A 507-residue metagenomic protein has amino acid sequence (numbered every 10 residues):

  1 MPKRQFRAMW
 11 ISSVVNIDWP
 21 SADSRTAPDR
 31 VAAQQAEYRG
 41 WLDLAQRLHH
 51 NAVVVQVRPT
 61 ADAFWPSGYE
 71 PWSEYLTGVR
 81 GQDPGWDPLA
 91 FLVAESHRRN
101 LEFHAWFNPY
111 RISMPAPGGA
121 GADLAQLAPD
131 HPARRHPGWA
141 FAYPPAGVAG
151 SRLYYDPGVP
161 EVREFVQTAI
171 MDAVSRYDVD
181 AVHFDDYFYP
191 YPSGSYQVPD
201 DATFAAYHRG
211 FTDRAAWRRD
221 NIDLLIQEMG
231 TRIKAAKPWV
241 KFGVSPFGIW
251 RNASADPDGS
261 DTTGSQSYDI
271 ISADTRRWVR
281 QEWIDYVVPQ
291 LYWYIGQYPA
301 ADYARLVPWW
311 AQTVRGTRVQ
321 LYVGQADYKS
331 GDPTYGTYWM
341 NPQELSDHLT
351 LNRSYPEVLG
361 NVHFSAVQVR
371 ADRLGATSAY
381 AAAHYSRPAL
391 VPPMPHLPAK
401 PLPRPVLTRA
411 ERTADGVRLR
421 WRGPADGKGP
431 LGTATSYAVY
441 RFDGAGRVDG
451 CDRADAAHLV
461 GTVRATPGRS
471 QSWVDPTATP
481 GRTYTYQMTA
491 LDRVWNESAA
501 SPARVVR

Functional and structural regions predicted by a protein language model:
S12-A36, A105, Y110-D172, R176 (+1 more regions): Active-site-adjacent "subsite" loops/lids of carbohydrate-active enzymes
A33-D62, R176-D180, R277, W283-I284: Catalytic domains of carbohydrate-active enzymes, especially glycoside hydrolases
L48-P84, V198, Y286: Aromatic-lined carbohydrate-binding/catalytic grooves of carbohydrate-active enzymes
A63-G78, R111-V148, D186-R209, A253-S265: Aromatic- and acidic-residue-enriched segments that line the glycan-binding/catalytic groove of carbohydrate-active
Y207-D258, T262-T334: Glycoside hydrolase catalytic-domain groove-lining segments
S272-P299, W310-P398: Substrate-binding cleft of secreted/luminal carbohydrate-active enzymes
G375-G432, P480, W495-R507: Pro/Thr/Ser/Gly-rich low-complexity, intrinsically disordered linker/stalk tracts
D475-E497: Beta-strand-rich modules
